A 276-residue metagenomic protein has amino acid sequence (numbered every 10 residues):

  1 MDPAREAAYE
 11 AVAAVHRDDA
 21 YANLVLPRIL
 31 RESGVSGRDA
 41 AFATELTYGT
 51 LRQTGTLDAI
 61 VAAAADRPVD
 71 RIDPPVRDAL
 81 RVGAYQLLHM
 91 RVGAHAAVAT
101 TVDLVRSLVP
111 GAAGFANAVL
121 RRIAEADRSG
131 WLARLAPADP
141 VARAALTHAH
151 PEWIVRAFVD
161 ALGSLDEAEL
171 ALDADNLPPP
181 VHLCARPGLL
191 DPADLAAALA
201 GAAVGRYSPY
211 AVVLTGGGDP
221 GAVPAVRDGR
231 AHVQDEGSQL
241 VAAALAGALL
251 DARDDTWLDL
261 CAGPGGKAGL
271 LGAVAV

Functional and structural regions predicted by a protein language model:
M1-A222: Class I Rossmann-like S-adenosyl-L-methionine
D194-V276: Rossmann-like S-adenosyl-L-methionine
